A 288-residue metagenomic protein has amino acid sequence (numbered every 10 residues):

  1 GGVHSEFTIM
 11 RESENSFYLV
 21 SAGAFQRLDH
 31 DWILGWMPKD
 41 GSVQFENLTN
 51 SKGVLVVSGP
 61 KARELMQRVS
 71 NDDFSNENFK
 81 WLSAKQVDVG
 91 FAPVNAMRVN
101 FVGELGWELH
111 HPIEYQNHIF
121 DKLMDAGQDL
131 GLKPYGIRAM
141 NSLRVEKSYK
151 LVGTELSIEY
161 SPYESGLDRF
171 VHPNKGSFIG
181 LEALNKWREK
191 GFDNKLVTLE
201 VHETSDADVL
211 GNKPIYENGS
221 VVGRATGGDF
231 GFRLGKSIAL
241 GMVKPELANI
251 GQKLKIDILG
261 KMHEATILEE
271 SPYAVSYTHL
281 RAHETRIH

Functional and structural regions predicted by a protein language model:
G1-E6, P93-M97, E104-G106, H110 (+2 more regions): Short beta-strand/strand-turn micro-motif
G1-S16, S21-K39: Extended, compositionally biased flexible segments
S21-G23, S58, H111-I113, V201 (+1 more regions): Short beta-strand-to-loop capping motifs
Q26, E77-K85, D208-N212, G251: Glycine-centered loop/turn motifs
R27-L28, R63-E64, Y115-D121, D208-V209 (+1 more regions): Short, conserved charged micro-motifs
G35-R188, F192: Glycine-rich, acidic
T278-I287: Conserved small/polar residues in nucleotide/adenosyl-binding loops
